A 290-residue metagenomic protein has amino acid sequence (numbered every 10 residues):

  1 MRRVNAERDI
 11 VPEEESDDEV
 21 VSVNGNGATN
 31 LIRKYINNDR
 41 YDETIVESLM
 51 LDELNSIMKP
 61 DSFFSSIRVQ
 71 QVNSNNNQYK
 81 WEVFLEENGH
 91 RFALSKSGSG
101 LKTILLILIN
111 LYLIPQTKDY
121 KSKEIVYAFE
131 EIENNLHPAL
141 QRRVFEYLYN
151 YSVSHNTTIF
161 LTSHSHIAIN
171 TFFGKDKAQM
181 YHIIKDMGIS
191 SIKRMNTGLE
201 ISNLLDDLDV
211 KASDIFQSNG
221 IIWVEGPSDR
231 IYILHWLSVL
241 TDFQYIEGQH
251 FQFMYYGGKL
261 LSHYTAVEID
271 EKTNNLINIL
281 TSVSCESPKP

Functional and structural regions predicted by a protein language model:
R2-V126: Extended helical coiled-coil dimerization/tether regions that scaffold and oligomerize large DNA-maintenance assemblies
R3, F64-V69, A128, F160-L161 (+3 more regions): A structural signal for short, well-ordered beta-strand segments and their strand-loop junctions that often border
V4-R8, Y256-G258, P290: Short loop/turn segments at strand-loop or loop-helix junctions that form parts of catalytic or ligand-binding pockets
N37-Y41, I45, N135, I159 (+1 more regions): Generic amphipathic alpha-helical segments used as scaffolds and interaction surfaces in large, multi-domain proteins
E43-M50, K96-I107, L136-L140, T197-E200 (+2 more regions): Phosphate/oxyanion-binding active-site loops and adjacent basic polyanion-contact surfaces
L51-N55, F145, L234-S238: Generic solvent-exposed, charged/amphipathic alpha-helical segments that serve as macromolecular interface scaffolds
N75-D214, I221: Switch/communication elements of ASCE P-loop NTPase nucleotide-binding domains
N150-S154, I167-P288: RecA-like P-loop NTPase motor core
